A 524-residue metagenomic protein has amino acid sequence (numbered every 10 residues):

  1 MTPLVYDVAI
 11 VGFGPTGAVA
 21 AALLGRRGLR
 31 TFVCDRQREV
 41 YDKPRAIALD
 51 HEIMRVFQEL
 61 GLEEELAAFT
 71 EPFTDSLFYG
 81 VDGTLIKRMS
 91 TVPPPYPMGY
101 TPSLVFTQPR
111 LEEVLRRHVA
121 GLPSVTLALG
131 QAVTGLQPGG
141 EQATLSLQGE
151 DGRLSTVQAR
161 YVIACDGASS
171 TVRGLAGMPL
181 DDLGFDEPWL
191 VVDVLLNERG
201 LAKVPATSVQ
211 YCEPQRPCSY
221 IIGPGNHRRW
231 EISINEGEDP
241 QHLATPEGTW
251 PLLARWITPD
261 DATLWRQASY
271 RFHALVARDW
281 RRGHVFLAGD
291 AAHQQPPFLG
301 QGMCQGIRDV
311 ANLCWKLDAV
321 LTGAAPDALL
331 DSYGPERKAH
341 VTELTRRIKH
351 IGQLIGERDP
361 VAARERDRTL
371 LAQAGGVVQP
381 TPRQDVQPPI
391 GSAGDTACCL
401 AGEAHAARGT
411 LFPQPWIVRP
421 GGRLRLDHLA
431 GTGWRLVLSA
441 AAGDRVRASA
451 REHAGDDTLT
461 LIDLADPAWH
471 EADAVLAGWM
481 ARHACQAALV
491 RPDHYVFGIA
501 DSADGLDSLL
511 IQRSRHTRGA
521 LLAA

Functional and structural regions predicted by a protein language model:
T2-D7, R27, Q58, V81-G83 (+5 more regions): Helical substrate-recognition/capping region of FAD-dependent monooxygenase/halogenase enzymes
L4-Y6, G152-Y161: Core beta-strand elements of the Rossmann-like FAD/NAD(P) dinucleotide-binding domain in flavoenzyme oxidoreductases
V11, C34, I462: The conserved SAM/SAH-binding core of class I Rossmann-like methyltransferase domains, concentrating on the hydrophobic
G12-A21, R26, L115, A164 (+5 more regions): Conserved mid-domain beta->alpha element of the FAD-binding
G25-R45: Glycine-rich FAD pyrophosphate-binding loop
R45-A46, D50-H118: Active-site-adjacent segment of FAD-dependent monooxygenases/related oxidoreductases
R117, Y161, C165-F272: Conserved FAD-binding catalytic core of PHBH/FMO-like flavoproteins
L129-A143: A conserved short coil-to-beta-strand element within the FAD-binding core of flavoproteins
